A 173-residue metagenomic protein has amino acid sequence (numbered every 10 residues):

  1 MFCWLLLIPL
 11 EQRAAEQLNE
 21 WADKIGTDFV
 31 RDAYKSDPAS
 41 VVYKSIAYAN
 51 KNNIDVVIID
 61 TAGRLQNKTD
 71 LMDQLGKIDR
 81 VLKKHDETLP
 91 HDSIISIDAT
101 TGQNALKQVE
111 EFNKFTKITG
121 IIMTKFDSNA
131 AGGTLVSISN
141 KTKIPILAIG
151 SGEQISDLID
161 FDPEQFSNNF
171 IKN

Functional and structural regions predicted by a protein language model:
M1-N173: P-loop/Walker A NTP-binding module and the surrounding RecA-like catalytic core of P-loop NTPases
